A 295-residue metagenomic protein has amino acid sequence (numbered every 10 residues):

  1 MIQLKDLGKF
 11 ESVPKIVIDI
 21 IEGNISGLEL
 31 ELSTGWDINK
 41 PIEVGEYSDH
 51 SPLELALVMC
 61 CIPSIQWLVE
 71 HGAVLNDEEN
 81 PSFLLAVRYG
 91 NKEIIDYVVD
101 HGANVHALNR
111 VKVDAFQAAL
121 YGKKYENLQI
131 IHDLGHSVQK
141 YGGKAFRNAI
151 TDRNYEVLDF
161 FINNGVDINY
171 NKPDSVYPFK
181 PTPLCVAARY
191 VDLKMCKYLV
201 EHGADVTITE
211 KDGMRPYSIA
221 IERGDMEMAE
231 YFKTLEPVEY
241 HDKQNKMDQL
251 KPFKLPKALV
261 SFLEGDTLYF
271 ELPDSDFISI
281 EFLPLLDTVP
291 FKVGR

Functional and structural regions predicted by a protein language model:
G8-I18, P41-L55, N76-L85, L108-F116 (+3 more regions): Ankyrin-repeat boundary/"N-cap" motif
E29-I38, Q66-V74, D96-N104, Q129-S137 (+3 more regions): Ankyrin repeat domain, specifically the short helix-to-loop turn at the C-terminus of the second helix of each repeat
A56-K124: A generic tandem-repeat structural signature
A103-V166, D174: Solenoidal tandem-repeat scaffolds enriched in leucines and small polar residues
D212-R295: A surface-exposed partner-binding patch
